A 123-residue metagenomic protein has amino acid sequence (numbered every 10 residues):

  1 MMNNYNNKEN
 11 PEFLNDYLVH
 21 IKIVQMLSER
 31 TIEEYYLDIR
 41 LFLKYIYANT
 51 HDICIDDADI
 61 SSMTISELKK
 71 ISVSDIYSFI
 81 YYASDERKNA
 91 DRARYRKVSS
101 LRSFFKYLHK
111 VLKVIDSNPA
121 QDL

Functional and structural regions predicted by a protein language model:
N3-Y5, N15-R30, I39-L123: N-terminal core-binding DNA-recognition domain of tyrosine recombinases/integrases
